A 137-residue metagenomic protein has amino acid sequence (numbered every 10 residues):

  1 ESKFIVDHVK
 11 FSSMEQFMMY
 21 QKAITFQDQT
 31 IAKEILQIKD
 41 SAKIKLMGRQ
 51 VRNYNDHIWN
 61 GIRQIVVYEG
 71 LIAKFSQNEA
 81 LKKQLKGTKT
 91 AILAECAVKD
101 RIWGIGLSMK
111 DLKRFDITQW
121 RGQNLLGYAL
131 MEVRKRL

Functional and structural regions predicted by a protein language model:
E1-L137: Charged, low-complexity intrinsically disordered segments
